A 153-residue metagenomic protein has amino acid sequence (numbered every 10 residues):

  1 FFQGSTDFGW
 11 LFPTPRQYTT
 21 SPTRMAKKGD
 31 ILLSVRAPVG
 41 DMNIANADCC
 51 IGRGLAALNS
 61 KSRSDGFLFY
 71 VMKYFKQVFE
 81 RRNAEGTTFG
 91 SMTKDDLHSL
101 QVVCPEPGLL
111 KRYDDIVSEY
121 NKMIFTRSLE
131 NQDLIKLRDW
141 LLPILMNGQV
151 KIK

Functional and structural regions predicted by a protein language model:
F1-C104: DNA target-recognition domains and sequence-specific DNA-contacting regions of bacterial/archaeal
R63, Y70, Y74-G86, G90 (+1 more regions): Amphipathic alpha-helical coiled-coil/heptad-repeat segments
